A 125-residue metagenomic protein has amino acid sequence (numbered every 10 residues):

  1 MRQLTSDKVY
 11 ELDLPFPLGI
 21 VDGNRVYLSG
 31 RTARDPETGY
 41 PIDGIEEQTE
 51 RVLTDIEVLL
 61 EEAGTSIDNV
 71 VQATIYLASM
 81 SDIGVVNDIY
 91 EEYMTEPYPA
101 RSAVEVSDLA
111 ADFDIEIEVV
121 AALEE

Functional and structural regions predicted by a protein language model:
M1-T54, V58-A63, D68-V71, L77-E125: N-terminal presequence-like segments and the immediate start of the first folded domain
